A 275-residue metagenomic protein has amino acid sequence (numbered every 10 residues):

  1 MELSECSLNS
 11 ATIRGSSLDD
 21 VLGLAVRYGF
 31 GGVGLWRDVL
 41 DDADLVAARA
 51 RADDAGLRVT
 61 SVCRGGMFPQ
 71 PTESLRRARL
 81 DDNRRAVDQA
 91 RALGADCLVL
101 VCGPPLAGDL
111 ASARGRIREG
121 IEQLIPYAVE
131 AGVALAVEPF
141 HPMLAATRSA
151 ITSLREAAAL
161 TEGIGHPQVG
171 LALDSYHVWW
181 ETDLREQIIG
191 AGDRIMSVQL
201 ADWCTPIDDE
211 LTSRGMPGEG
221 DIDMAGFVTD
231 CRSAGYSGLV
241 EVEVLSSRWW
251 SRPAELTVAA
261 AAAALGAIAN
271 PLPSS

Functional and structural regions predicted by a protein language model:
M1-G29, G94-A95, I151-L173, H177-S275: Histidine-acidic metal/acid-base catalytic patches
S4-S17, F68-L80, G108-A113: Active-site mouth loops of central-metabolism enzymes
T12-R14, R37-V39, G65-F68, C102-L106 (+4 more regions): Active-site-proximal loop/turn and secondary-structure-junction residues that shape catalytic pockets, frequently
L24, Y28-D42, C63-G66: N-terminal substrate-binding region of glycoside hydrolase catalytic domains
G31-G32, R58, D96, A134 (+1 more regions): Residue-level detector of anion-binding/catalytic polar loops
G34, S61-C63, V99, A136 (+2 more regions): Conserved beta-strand positions in the central sheet of alpha/beta enzyme cores
D41-R51, G108: Active-site-adjacent beta->alpha loops and helix N-cap segments on the catalytic face of soluble alpha/beta enzymes
D54, E73-G170, W180, L272: Active-site acidic/histidine proton-transfer and metal-coordination neighborhood in alpha/beta enzyme cores
